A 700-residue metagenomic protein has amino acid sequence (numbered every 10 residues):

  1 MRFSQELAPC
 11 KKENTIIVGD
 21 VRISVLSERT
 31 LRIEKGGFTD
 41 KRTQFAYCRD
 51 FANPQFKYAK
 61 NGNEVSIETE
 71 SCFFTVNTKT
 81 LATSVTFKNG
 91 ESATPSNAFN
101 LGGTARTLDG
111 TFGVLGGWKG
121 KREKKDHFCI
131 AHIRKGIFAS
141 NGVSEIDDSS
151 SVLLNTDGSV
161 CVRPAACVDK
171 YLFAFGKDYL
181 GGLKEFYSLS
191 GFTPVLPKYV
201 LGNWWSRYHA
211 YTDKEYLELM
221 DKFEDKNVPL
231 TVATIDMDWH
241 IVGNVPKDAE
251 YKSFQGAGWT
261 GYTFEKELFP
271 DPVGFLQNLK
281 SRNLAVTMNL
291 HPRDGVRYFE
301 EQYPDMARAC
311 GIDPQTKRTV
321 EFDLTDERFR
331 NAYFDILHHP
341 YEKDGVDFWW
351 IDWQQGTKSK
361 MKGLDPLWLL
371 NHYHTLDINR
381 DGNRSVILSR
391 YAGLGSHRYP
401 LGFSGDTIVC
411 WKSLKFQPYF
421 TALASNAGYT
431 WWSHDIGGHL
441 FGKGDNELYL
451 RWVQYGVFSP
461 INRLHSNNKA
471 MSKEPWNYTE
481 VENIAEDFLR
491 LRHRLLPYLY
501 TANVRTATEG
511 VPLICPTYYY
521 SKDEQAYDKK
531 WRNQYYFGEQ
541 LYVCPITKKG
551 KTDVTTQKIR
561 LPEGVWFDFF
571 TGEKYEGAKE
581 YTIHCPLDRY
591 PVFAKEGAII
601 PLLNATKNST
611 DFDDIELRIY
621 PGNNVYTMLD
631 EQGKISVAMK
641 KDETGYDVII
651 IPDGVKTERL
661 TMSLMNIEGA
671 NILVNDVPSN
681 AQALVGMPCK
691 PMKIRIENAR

Functional and structural regions predicted by a protein language model:
R2, L26-N63: A low-complexity, Ser/Thr/Gly/Pro-enriched, surface-exposed linker/loop concept that marks segments flanking
I23, L31-I33, I67, S71-F74 (+2 more regions): Short, well-ordered beta-strand segments enriched in hydrophobic/aromatic residues
G36-G37, R49, F56-V200, R207-Y208 (+2 more regions): Catalytic and substrate-binding clefts that recognize carbohydrates or anionic sugar/phosphate headgroups
K41-F56, I312-D313, D568-L587, N671-C689: Solvent-exposed beta-strand/loop surfaces of large extracellular or lumenal domains
P194-K358, H397: Aromatic-lined carbohydrate-binding/catalytic grooves of carbohydrate-active enzymes
W204-S206, I235, L284-R297, I351-Q354 (+3 more regions): Aromatic-lined carbohydrate-recognition surfaces of secreted/lumenal glycan-active proteins
D313-W353, G382-C410, L464-I484: Alpha-amylase-like alpha-glycosidases and glucanotransferases acting on alpha-linked glucans and related
G395-G402, F416-F420, A424-H434, F441-T657 (+1 more regions): Catalytic core of carbohydrate-active enzymes
